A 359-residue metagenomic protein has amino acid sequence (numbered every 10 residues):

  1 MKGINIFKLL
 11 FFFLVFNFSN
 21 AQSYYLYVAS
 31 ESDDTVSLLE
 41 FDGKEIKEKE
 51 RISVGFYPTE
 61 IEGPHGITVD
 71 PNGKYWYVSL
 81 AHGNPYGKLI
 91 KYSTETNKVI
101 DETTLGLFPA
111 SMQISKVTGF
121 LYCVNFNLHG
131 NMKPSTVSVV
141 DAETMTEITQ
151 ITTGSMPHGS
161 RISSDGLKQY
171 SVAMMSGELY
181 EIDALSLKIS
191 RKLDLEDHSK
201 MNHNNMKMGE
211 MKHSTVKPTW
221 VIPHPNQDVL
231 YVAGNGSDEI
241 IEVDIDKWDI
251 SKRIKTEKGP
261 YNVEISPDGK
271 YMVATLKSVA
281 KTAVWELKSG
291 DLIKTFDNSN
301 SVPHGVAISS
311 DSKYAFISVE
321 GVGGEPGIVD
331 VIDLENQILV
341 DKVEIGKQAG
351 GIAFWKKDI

Functional and structural regions predicted by a protein language model:
M1-K2, D101: Accessible peptide chain termini
K2-F12: Sec-dependent signal peptide recognition, specifically the positively charged N-region followed immediately by
F11-N20: Hydrophobic h-region of N-terminal signal peptides that target proteins for export in Gram-negative bacteria
A21-I359: Predominantly soluble domains enriched in secretory-pathway, periplasmic, or organellar proteins
